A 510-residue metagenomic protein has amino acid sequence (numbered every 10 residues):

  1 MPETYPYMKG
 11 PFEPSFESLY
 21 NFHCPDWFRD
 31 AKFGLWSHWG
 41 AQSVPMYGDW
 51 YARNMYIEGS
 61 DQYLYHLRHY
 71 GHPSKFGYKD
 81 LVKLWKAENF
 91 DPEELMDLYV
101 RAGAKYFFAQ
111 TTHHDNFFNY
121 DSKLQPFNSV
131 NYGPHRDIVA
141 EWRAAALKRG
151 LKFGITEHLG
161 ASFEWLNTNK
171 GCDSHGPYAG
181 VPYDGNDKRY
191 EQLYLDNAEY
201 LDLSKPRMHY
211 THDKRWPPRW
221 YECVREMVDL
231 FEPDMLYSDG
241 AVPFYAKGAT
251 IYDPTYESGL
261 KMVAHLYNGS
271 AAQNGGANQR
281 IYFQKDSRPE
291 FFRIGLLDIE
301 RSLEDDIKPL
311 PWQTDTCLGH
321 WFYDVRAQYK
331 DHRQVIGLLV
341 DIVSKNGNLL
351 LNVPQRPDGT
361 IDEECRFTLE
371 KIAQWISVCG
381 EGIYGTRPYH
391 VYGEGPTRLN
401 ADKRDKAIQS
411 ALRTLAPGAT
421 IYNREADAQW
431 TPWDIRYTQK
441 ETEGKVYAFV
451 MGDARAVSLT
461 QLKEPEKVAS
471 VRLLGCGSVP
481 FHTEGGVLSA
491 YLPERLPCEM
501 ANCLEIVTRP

Functional and structural regions predicted by a protein language model:
M1-P510: Mature catalytic domains of secreted/periplasmic carbohydrate-active enzymes
